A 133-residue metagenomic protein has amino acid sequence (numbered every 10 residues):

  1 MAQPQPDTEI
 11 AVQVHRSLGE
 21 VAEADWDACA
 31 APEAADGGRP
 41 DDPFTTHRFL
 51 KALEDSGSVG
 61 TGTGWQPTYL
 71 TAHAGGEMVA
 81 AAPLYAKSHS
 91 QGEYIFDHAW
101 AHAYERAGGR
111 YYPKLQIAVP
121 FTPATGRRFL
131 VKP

Functional and structural regions predicted by a protein language model:
M1-P133: N-acyltransferase acceptor-side catalytic subdomain
